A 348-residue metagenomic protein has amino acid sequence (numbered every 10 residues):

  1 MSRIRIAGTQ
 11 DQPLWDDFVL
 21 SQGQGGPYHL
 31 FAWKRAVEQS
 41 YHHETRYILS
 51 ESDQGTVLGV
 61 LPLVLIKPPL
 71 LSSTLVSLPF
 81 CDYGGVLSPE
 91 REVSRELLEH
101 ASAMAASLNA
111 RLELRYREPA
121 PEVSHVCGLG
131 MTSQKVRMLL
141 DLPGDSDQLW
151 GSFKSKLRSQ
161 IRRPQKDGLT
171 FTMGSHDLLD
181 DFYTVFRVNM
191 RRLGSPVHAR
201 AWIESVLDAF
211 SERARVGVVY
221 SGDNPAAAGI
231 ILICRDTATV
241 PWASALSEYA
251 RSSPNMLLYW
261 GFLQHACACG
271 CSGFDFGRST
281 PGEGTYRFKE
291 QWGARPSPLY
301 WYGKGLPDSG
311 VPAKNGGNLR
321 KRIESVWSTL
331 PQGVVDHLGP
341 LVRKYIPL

Functional and structural regions predicted by a protein language model:
S2-Q54, L61-L71, R117-R251: A conserved beta-strand-loop-helix scaffold within acyl/acetyltransferase catalytic domains
H43-T45, S107-R111, C269-C271: Short, high-confidence coil segments that cap the C-terminus of an alpha-helix and link into the following beta-strand
Y47, L65, P119, V123-Q148 (+2 more regions): Active-site/acyl-donor-binding loops of N-acyltransferases
L49-S52, V60, P68-L70, C81 (+2 more regions): Aromatic (often tryptophan-rich) hydrophobic motifs at membrane interfaces
V76-Y83: N-terminal cap/recognition module
L78, G151-Q160, K314-R322: Short intrinsically disordered coil segments
V86: Active-site phosphate/ATP/adenylate-binding loop shared across adenylate-forming ligases
S94-R95, A105-R117: Short secondary-structure capping/junction motifs at helix and strand boundaries
